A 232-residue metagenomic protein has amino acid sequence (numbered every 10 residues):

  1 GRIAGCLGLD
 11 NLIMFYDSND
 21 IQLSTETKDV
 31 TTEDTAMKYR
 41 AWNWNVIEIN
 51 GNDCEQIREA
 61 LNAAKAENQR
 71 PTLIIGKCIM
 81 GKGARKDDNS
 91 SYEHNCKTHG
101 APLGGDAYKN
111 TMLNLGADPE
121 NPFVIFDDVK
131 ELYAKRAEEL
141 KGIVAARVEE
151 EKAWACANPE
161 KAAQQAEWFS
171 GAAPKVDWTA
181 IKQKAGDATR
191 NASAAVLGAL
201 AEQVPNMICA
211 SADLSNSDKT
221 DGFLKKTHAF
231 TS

Functional and structural regions predicted by a protein language model:
G1-A134: Glycine-rich ThDP/TPP pyrophosphate-binding loop and its adjacent helix/strand module within ThDP-dependent enzymes
E131, K135-S232: Thiamine diphosphate
